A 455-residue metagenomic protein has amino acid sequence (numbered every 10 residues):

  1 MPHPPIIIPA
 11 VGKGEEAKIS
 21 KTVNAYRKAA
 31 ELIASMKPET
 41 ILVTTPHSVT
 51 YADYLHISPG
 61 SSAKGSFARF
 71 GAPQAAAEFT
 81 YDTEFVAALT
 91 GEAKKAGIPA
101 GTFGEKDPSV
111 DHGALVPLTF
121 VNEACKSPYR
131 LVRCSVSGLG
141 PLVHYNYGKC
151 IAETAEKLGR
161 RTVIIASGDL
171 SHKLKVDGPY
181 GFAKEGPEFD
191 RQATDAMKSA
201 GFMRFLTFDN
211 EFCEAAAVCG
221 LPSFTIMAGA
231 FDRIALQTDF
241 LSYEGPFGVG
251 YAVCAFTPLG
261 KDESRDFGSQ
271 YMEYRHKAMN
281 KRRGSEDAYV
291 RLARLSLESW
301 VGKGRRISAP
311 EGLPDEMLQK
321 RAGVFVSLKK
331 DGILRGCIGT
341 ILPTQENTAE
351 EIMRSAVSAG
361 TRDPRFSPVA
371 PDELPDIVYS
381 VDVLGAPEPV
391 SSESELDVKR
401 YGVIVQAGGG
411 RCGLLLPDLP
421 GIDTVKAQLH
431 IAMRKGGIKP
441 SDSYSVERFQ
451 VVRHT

Functional and structural regions predicted by a protein language model:
M1-E39, T50-K149, D177-A288, D372 (+7 more regions): Flexible, D/E/H-enriched segments
T40-L42, V163: Structural motif
H47-V49, L170-S171: Catalytic metal-binding/acid-base residues of hydrolase active sites
S135-F189, L328-T348: Active-site beta-strand/loop microenvironment that shapes enzyme catalytic pockets
K281-G323: Short, basic/aromatic recognition patches
I341-P368: A short mixed-secondary-structure module that forms the rim of ligand-binding clefts
T361-V390: Catalytic phosphate-donor-binding core of small-molecule kinases
